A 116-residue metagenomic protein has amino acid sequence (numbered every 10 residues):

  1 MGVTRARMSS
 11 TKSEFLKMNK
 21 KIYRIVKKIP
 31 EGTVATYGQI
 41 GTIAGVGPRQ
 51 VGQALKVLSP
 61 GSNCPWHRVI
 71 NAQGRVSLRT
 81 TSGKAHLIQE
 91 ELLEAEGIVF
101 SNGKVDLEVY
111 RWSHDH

Functional and structural regions predicted by a protein language model:
R5-R7: Basic polycationic patches enriched in arginine
S10-H116: Nucleic acid-binding interface residues in structured DNA/RNA-binding domains, emphasizing the DNA-engaging scaffolds
